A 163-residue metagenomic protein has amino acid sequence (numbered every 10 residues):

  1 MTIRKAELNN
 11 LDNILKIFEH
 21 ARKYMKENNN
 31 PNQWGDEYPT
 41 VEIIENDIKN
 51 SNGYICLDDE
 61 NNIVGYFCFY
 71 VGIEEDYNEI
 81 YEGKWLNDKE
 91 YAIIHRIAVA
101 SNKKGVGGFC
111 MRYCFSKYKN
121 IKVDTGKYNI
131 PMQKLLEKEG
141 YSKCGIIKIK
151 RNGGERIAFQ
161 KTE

Functional and structural regions predicted by a protein language model:
T2-K16: A short beta-loop-alpha structural element at the N-terminal edge of CoA-dependent acyl/N-acetyltransferase catalytic
K23-I43: Conserved GNAT-fold acetyl-CoA-binding loop/helix
E45-I55, G72-E75: A short helix-loop-beta-strand connector motif used in the catalytic cores of GNAT acetyltransferases and, in some
S51-F67: Conserved beta-hairpin
C68-A98, N102: Conserved acyl-donor/pantetheine-binding loop and adjacent beta-alpha core of acyl/acetyltransferases and related
V99, K103-S116, K134-K138: Conserved acetyl-CoA-binding loop-helix of GNAT-fold acetyltransferases
K117-N129: Conserved GNAT acetyl-CoA-binding A-motif
D124, S142-R156: Conserved catalytic-core motifs of GNAT/GCN5-like acyltransferases
